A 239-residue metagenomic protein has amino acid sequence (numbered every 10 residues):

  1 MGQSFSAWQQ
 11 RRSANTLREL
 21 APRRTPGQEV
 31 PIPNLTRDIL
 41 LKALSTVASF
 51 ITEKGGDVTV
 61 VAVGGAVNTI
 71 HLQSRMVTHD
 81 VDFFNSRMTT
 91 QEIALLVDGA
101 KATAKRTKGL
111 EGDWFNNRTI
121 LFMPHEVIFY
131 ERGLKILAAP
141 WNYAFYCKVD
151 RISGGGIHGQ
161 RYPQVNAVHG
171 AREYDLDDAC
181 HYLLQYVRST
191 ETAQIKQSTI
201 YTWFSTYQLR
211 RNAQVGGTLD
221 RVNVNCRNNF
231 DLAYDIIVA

Functional and structural regions predicted by a protein language model:
G2-A239: Compositionally biased terminal segments of proteins
